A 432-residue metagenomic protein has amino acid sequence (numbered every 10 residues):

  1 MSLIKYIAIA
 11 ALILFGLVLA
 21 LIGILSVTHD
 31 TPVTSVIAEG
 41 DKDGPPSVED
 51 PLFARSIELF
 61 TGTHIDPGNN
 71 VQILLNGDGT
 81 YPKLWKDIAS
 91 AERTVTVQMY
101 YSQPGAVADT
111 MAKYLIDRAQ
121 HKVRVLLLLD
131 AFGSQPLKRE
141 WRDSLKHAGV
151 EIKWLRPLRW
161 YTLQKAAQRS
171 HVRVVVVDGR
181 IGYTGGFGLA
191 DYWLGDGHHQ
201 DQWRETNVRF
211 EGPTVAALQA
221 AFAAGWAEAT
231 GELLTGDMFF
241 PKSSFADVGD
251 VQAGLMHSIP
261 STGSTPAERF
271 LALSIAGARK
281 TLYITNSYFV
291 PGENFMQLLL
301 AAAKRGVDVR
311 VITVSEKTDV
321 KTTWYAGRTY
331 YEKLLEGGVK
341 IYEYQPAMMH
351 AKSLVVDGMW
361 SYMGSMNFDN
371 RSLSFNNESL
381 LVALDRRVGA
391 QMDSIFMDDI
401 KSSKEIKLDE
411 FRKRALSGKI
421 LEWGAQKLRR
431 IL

Functional and structural regions predicted by a protein language model:
S2-L432: Charged, low-complexity intrinsically disordered terminal segments
